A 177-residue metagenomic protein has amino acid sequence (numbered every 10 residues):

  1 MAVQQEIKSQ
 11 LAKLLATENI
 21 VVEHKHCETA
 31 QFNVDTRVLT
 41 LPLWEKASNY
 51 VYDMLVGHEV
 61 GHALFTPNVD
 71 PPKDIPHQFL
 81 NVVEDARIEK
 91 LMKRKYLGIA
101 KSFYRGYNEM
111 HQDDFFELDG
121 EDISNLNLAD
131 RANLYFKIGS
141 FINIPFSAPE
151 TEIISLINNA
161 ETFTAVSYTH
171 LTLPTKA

Functional and structural regions predicted by a protein language model:
M1-L126, R131-A148, I153-I157, A165-V166: Basic/hydrophobic alpha-helical interface regions
F163, T175-A177: Compositionally biased non-globular segments, especially hydrophobic aliphatic-rich helices of signal peptides
T169-T175: Conserved small/polar residues in nucleotide/adenosyl-binding loops
